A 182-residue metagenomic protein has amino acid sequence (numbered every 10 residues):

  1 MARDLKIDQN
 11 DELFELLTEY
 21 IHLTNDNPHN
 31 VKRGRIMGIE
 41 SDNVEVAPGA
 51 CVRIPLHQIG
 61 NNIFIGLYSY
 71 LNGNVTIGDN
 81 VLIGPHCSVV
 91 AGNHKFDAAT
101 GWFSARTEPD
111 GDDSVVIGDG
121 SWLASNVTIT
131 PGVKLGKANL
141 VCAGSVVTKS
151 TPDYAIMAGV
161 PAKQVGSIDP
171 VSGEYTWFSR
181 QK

Functional and structural regions predicted by a protein language model:
M1-I36, S41-N43, N80, N93-D97 (+5 more regions): Terminal amphipathic alpha-helical/low-complexity segments used for targeting or macromolecular assembly
R35, I54-H57, T151: Short, T/G/N/S-enriched strand-turn elements that build extracellular solenoid repeat scaffolds
A47: Active-site flanking loop/helix segments enriched in acidic
A50-I59, F64-K134, V160, S167-D169 (+1 more regions): Flexible, glycine/small-residue-enriched loop-and-beta-strand segment within the central core of proteins
D153-A155, K163: Glycine-centered loop/turn positions within well-structured domains that cap or flank conserved ligand/cofactor-binding
